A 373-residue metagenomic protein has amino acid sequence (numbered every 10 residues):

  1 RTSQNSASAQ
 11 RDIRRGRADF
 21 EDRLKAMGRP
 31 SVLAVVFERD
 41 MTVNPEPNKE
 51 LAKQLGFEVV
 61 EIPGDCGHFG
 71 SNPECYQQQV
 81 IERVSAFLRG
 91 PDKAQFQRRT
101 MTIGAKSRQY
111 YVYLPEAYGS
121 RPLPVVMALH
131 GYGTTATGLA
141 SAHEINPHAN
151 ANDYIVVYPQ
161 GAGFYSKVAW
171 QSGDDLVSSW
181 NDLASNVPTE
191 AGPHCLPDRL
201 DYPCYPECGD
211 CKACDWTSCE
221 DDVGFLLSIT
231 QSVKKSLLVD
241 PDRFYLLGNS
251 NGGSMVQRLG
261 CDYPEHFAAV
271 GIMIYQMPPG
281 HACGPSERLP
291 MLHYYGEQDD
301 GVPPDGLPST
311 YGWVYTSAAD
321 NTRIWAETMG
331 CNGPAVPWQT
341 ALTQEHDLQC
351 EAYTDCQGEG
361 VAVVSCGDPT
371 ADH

Functional and structural regions predicted by a protein language model:
R1-R23, P30, D320, I324 (+3 more regions): Alpha/beta-hydrolase
A34-V36, H293-Y295: Short beta-strand/loop motif that positions the catalytic acidic residue of the alpha/beta-hydrolase fold
F37, H130, G248-S250: Conserved alpha/beta-hydrolase "nucleophile elbow" surrounding the catalytic nucleophile
M41-P47, D300-S317: Conserved alpha/beta-hydrolase "acid-adjacent" motif
D65-Q77, D372-H373: Catalytic histidine-centered segment of alpha/beta-hydrolase-like enzymes
P91-V125, T137-I155, S218, F244-G271 (+4 more regions): A domain-start/cap signature at the N-terminus of enzymes
E116-R121, G173-N251, C261: Gly/Ser-rich "nucleophile elbow"/oxyanion-hole loop immediately N-terminal to the catalytic nucleophile in hydrolases
A128-G131, Y158, H293-Y294: Structural cue for short, hydrophobic secondary-structure segments
